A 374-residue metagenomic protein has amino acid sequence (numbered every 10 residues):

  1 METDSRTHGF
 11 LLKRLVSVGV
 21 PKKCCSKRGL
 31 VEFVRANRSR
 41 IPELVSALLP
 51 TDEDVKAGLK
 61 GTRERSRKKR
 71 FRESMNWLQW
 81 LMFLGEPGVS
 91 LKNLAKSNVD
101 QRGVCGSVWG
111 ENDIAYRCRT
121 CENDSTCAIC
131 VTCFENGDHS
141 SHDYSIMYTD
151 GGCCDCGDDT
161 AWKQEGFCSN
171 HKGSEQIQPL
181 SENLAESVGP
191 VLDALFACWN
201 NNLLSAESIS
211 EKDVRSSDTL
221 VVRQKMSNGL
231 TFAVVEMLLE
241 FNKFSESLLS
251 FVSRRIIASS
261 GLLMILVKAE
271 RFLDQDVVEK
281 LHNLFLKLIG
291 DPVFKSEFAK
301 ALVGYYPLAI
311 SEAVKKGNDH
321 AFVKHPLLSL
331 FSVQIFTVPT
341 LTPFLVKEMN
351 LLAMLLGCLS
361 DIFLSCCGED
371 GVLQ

Functional and structural regions predicted by a protein language model:
M1-L81, G88-V89, E175-Q374: Eukaryotic non-catalytic interaction scaffolds in large regulatory proteins
N76-M82, S90-L94, N112-T120: A broad, low-specificity signal for short, low-complexity segments enriched in glycine/proline and polar/charged
M82-G85, I114, F167, L204: Intrinsically disordered, low-complexity regulatory segments enriched in acidic/serine/proline/glutamine/glycine
F83-V108: Helix/loop segments that flank and initiate small ligand/metal-binding modules
L94, C127, H142-D143, L204 (+1 more regions): Short, solvent-exposed secondary-structure capping/transition elements
N98-Q101, D113, P179: General secondary-structure edge motif
V104-S107, D113, S125, G137-H139 (+3 more regions): Aromatic-enriched hydrophobic runs in primary sequence
G106-N170: Cys/His-rich Zn2+-coordinating "finger/knuckle" modules used by eukaryotic regulatory proteins
